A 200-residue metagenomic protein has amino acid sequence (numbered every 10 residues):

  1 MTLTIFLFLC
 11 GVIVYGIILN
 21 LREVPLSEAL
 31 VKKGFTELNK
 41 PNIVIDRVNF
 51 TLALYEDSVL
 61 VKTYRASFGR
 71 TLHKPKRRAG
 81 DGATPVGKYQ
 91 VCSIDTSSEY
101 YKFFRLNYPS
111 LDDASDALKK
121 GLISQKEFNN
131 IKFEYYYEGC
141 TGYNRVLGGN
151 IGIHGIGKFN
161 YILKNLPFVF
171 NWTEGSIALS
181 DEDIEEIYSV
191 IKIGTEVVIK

Functional and structural regions predicted by a protein language model:
T2-L19: Hydrophobic membrane-insertion alpha-helices, especially the h-region of bacterial N-terminal signal peptides
L19-E28: Aromatic-capped interface at the extracytoplasmic side of an N-terminal signal-anchor transmembrane helix
S27-N42, R47-V48, A66-S93, F133-E138 (+1 more regions): N-terminal post-signal-peptidase region of extra-cytosolic proteins
S58-L60: Residue-level signal for glycine
S97-K200: Exported/periplasmic cell-wall-interacting domains
